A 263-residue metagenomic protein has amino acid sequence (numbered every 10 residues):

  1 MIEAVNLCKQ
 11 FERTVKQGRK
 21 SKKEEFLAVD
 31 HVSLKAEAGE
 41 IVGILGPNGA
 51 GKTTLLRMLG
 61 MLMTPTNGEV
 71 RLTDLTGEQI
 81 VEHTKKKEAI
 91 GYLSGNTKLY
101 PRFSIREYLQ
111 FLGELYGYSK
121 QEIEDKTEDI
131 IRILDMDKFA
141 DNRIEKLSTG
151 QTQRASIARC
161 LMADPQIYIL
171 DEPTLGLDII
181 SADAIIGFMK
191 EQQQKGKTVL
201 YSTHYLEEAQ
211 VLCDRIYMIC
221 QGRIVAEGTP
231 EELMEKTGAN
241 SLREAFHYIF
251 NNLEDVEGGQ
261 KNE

Functional and structural regions predicted by a protein language model:
G60: Helix-to-loop junction immediately C-terminal to a conserved catalytic motif
G68-K86: Conserved ABC transporter NBD signature motif
Q110, E114, Q121-F139: Conserved ABC ATPase "signature" region
R143-L147: Conserved ABC ATPase signature
Y168-E172: Catalytic Walker B motif of ABC-type/P-loop ATPase nucleotide-binding domains
E227-G228: ABC ATPase "signature
